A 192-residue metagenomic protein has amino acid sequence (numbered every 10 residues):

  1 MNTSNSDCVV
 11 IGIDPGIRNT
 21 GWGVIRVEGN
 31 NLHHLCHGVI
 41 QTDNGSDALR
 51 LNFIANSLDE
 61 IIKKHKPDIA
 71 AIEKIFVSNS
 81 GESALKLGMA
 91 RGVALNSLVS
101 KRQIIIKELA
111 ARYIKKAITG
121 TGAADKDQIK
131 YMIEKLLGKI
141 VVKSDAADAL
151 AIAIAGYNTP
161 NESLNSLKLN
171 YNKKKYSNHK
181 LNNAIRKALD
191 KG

Functional and structural regions predicted by a protein language model:
M1-G192: Phosphate- and other anionic-substrate recognition elements at nucleic-acid/protein interfaces
